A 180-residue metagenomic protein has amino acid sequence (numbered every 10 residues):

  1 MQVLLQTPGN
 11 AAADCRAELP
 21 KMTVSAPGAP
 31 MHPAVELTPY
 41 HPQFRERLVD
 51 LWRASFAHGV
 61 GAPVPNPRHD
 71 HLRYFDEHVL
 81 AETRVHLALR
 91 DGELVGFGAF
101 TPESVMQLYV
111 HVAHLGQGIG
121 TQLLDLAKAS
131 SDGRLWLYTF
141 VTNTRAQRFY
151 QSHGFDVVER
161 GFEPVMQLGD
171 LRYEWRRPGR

Functional and structural regions predicted by a protein language model:
V3-Q43, G179-R180: Conserved N-terminal entry element of GNAT/NAT acetyltransferase domains
P42-R45, V49-F75: Conserved GNAT-fold acetyl-CoA-binding loop/helix
D76-L87, S104: A short helix-loop-beta-strand connector motif used in the catalytic cores of GNAT acetyltransferases and, in some
L87, E93-Y109: Conserved beta-strand in the GNAT
A88, H114, G118-L126: Conserved acetyl-CoA pyrophosphate-binding loop and the N-cap/start of the following alpha-helix in GNAT-like
S104-L115, T139-F140: A short, internal acetyl-CoA/4′-phosphopantetheine-binding micro-motif in the GNAT/acyltransferase core
T121-Q122, T142-E159, E163-L168: Conserved active-site alpha-helix within GNAT-family acetyltransferase domains
S130-V141: Conserved GNAT acetyl-CoA-binding A-motif
